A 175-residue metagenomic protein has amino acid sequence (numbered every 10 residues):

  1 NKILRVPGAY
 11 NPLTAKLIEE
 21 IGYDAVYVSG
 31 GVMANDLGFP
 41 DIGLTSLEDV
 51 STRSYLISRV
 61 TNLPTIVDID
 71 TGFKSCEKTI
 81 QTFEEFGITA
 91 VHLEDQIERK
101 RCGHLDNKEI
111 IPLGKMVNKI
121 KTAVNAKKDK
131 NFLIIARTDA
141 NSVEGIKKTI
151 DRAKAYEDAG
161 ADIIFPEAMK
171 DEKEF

Functional and structural regions predicted by a protein language model:
N1-F175: Alpha/beta enzyme core
